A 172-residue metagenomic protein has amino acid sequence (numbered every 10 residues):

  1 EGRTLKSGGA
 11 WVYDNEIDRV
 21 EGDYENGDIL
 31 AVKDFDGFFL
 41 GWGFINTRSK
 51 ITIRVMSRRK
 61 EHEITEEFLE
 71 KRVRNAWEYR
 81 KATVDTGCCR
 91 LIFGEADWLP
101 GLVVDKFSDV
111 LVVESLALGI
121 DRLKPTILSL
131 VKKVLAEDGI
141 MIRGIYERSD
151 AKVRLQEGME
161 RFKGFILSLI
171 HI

Functional and structural regions predicted by a protein language model:
E1-S108, E137, K163-I166: Non-catalytic accessory regions of SAM-dependent methyltransferases
D85-D97, D105-S168: N-terminal auxiliary segments of SAM/dcSAM-dependent transferases
I170-I172: Conserved small/polar residues in nucleotide/adenosyl-binding loops
